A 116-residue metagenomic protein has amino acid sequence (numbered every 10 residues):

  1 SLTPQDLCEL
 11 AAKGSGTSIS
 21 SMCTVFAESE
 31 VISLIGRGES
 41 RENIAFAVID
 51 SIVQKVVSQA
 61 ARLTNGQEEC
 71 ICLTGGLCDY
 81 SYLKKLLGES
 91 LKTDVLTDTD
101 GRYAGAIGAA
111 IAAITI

Functional and structural regions predicted by a protein language model:
S1, D50-Q54, C72: Internal alpha/beta core interface subdomains
S1-G16, C23, I111: Glycine-rich phosphate-binding loop plus the immediately following alpha-helix
S1-P4, E39, A61-T64, A113-I116: Short helix-capping/linker segments at secondary-structure and domain boundaries
P4-C8, Q59-C70, T99-D100: Flexible, glycine/charged-enriched surface loops at secondary-structure junctions
A11, T24-V25, R37, R62-G66 (+1 more regions): Solvent-exposed alpha-helices and their adjacent loops that cap or buttress functional pockets in soluble metabolic
S29-A61, R102: Adenine-nucleotide phosphate-binding core of ATP-dependent small-molecule kinases
T64-S90, G101-G105: Glycine-rich phosphate-binding loops at beta-strand->alpha-helix junctions
D98-I116: Glycine-rich phosphate-binding/hydrolytic loop that grips phosphoryl groups
